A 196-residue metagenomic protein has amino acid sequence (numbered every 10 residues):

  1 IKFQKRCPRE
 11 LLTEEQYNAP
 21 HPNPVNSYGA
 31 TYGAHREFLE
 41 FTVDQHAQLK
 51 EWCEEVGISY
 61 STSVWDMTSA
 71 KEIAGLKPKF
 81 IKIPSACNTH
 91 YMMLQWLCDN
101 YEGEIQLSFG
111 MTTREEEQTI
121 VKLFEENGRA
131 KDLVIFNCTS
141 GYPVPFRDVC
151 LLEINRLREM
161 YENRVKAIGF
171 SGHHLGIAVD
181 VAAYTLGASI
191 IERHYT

Functional and structural regions predicted by a protein language model:
I1-T196: Catalytic cores and adjacent flexible loops of soluble metabolic enzymes that perform enolate/carbanion chemistry on
